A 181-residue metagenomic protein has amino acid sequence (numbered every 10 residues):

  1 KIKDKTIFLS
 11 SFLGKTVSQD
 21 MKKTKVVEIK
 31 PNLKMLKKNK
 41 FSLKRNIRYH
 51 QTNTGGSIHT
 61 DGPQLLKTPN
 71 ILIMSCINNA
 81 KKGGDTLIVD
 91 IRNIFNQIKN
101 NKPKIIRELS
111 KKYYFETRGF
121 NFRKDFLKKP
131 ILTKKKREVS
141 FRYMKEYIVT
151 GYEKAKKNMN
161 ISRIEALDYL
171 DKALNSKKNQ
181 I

Functional and structural regions predicted by a protein language model:
K1-T16: N-terminal auxiliary "cap/dimerization" subdomain that precedes the catalytic jelly-roll/cupin core of mononuclear
G14-T24: Short secondary-structure capping/junction motifs at helix and strand boundaries
V27-Q180: Active-site environment of non-heme Fe oxygenases that use a 2-His-1-carboxylate facial triad
